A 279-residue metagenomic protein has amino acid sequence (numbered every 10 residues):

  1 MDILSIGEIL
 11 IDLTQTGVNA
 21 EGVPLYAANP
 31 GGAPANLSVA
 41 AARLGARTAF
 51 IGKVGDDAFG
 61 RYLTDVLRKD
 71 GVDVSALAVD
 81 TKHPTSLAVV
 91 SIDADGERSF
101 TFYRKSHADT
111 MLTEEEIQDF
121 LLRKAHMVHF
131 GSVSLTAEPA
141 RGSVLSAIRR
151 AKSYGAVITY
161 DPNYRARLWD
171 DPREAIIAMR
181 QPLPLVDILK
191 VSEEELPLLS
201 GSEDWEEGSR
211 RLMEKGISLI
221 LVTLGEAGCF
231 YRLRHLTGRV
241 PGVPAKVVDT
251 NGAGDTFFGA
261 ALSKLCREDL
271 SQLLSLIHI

Functional and structural regions predicted by a protein language model:
M1-D73, L112: Glycine-rich phosphate/adenosyl-contacting loop at the front of the ribokinase-like
I3-L4, R149, G201-I277: Conserved phosphate-binding/catalytic region of the ribokinase-like
V39, L87-S91, G228-Y231: Short beta-strand scaffold segments in enzyme catalytic cores
A41, S192, G254: Short, conserved phosphate/pyrophosphate- and ester-handling motifs at nucleotide-, phospho-/glycolipid
R47-S132: Conserved N-terminal subdomain of the carbohydrate kinase-like
V133-R211, A227-G228: Conserved beta-alpha-beta core of the PfkB/ribokinase-like small-molecule kinase fold
